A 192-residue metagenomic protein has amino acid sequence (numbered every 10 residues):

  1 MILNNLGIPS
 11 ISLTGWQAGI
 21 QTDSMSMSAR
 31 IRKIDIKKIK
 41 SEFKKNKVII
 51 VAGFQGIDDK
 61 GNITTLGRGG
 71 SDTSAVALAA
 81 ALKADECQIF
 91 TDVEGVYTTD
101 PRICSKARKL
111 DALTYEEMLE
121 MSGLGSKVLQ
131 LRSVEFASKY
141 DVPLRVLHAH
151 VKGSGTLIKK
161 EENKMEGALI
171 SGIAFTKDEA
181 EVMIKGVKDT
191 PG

Functional and structural regions predicted by a protein language model:
M1-V134: Nucleotide/pyrophosphate-binding catalytic subdomain
I49, T64, L144, T156 (+1 more regions): A broad, low-specificity signal marking well-ordered, structured residues that form hydrophobic/aromatic
Q55-G56, S71, E94, V151-K152 (+2 more regions): Short, glycine-/Ser/Thr-/acidic-enriched flexible segments
Y97, V146-M165: Terminal amphipathic helices with adjacent charged low-complexity linkers/tails
L129-R132, P143-A149, I184: Flexible, glycine/charged-enriched surface loops at secondary-structure junctions
A137: Acidic-aromatic/histidine active-site loop/patch
L157-G192: A conserved regulatory-domain signal marking ACT and ACT-like small-molecule sensing domains and adjacent regulatory
